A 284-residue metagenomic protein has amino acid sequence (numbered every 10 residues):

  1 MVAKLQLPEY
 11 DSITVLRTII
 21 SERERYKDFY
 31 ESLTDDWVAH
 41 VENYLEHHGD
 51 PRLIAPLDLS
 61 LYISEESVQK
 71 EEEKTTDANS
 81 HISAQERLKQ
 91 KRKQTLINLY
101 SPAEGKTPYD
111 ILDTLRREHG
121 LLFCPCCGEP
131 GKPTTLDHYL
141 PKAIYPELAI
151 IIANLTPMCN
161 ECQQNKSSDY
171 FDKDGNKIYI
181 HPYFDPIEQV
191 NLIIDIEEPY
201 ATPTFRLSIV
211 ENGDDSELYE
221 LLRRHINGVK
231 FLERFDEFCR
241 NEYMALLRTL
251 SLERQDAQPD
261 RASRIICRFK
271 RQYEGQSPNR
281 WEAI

Functional and structural regions predicted by a protein language model:
V2-G105: N-terminal accessory alpha/beta regions
V2-S32, E217-I284: C-terminal, charged low-complexity interaction regions
D36-E46, Y100, L192, L221-I226 (+1 more regions): Generic hydrophobic, helix-prone segments enriched in Leu/Val/Ile
Y100-T114, D137-I144: Short Cys/His-rich Zn2+-coordinating modules
I111-G120, P146-I152: Short, flexible, mixed-charge glycine/proline-rich loop motifs that serve as phosphate/nucleic-acid-contacting
D113-T135, C159: Short cysteine-rich loop/turn motifs with clustered Cys
G131-G213: Glycine- and acidic-residue-rich phosphate-binding/metal-coordinating active-site segment common to enzymes that handle
